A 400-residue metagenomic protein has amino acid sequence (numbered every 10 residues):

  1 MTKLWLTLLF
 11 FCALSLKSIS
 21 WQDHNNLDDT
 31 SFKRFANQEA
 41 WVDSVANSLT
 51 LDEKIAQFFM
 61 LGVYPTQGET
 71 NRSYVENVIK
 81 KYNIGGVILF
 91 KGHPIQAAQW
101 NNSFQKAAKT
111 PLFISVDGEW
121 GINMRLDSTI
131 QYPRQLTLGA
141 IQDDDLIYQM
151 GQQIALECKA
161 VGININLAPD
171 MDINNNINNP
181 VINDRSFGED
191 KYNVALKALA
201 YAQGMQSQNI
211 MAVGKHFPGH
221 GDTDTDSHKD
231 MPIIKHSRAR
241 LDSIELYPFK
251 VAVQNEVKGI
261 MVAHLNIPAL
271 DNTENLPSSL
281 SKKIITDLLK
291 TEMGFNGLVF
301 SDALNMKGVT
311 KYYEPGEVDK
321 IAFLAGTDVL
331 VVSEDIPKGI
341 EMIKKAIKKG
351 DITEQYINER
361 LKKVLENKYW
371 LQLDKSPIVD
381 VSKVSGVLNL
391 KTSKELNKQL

Functional and structural regions predicted by a protein language model:
K3, S18-V78, K282, T291-E292 (+1 more regions): Preference for extracellular/luminal or secreted protein segments
L4-A13: Sec-dependent N-terminal signal peptides
T50, N71, V87, Q99-L112 (+4 more regions): Second-shell residues forming the walls of enzyme active-site clefts
Y64-Q67, V116-M124, N164-N174, G214-H220 (+1 more regions): Short glycine-enriched loops at secondary-structure junctions
T66-K80, L146-E157, D242-F249, E314-D319: Short, acidic/polar
N77-K91: A short aromatic-anchored loop/beta-hairpin motif
P94-P111, D144-G162, I357, K362: Active-site-adjacent structural elements in enzyme catalytic domains
A140-I165, D170-A202, Q206, V387-L396: A substrate-binding/cap region within the structured catalytic cores of diverse enzymes
